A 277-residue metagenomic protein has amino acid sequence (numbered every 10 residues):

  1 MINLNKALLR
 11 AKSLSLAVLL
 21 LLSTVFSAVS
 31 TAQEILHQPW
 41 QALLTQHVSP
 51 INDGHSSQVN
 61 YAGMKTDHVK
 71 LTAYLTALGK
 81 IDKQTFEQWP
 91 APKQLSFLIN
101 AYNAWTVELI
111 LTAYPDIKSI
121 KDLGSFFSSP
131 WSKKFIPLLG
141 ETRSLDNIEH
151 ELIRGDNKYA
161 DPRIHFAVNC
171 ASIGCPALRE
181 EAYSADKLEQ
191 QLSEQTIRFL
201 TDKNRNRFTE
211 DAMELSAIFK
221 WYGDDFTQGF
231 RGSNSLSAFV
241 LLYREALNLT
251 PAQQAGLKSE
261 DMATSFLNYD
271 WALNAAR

Functional and structural regions predicted by a protein language model:
M1-R10: N-terminal secretory signal peptides that target proteins for export/translocation
S15-V25: Bacterial N-terminal signal peptides
S30-A32: Boundary at the C-terminal end of the N-terminal hydrophobic targeting segment
E34-Q88, P92-F97, T106-R277: Interaction/scaffold regions that mediate signaling and macromolecular assembly across diverse proteins
